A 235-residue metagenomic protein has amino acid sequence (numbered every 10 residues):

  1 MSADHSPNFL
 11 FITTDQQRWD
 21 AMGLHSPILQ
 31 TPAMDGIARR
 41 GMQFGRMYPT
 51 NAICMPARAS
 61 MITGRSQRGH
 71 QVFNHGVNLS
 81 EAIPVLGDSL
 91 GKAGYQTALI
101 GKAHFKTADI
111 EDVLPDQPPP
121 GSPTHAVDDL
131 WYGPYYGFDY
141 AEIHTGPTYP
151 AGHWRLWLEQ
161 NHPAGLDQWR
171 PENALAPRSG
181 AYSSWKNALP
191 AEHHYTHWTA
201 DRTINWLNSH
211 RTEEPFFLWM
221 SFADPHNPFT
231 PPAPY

Functional and structural regions predicted by a protein language model:
M1-Y235: Formylglycine-dependent sulfatase
